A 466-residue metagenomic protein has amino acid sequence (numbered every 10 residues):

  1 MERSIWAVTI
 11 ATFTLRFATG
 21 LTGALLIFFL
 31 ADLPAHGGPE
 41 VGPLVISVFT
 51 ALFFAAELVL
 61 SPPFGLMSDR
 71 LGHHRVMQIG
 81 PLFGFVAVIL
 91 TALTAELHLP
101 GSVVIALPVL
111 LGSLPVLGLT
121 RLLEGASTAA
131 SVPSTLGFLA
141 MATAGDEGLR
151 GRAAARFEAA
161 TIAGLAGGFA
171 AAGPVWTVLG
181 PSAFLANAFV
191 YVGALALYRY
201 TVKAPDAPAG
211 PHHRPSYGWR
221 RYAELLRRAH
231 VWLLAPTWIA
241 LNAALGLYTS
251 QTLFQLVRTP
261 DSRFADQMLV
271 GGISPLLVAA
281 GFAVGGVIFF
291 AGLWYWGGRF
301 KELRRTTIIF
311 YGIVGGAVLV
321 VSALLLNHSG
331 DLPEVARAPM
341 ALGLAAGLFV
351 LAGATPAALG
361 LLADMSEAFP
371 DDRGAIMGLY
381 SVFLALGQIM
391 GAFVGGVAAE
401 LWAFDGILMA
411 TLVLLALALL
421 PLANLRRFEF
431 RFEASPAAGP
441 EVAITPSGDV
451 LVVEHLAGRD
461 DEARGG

Functional and structural regions predicted by a protein language model:
M1-I5, K203-P236, G439-H455: Juxtamembrane intracellular "pre-TM" segments in multi-pass secondary transporters
F53-P62, L165-A166, G286-W294, Q388-I389: Residue-level signature of mid-helix packing/kink "hotspots" within the transmembrane helices of 12-pass Major
L58-H98: Conserved MFS/SLC helix-loop-helix module at the cytosolic interface between two early adjacent transmembrane helices
V59-G72, A291-R305, A399: Helix-to-loop junctions at the C-terminal end of transmembrane segments in multipass secondary transporters
L82-L110, V314-P333: C-terminal ends and interior cores of transmembrane alpha-helices in multi-pass membrane transporters/permeases
T120-T161: Cytoplasmic helix-loop-helix junction between adjacent transmembrane helices in 12-TM secondary transporters
A130-A144, G353-A368: Intracellular juxtamembrane helix-capping segments at the cytosolic ends of symmetry-related transmembrane helices
T307-A358: C-terminal transmembrane helical hairpin of 12-TM major facilitator-type secondary transporters
